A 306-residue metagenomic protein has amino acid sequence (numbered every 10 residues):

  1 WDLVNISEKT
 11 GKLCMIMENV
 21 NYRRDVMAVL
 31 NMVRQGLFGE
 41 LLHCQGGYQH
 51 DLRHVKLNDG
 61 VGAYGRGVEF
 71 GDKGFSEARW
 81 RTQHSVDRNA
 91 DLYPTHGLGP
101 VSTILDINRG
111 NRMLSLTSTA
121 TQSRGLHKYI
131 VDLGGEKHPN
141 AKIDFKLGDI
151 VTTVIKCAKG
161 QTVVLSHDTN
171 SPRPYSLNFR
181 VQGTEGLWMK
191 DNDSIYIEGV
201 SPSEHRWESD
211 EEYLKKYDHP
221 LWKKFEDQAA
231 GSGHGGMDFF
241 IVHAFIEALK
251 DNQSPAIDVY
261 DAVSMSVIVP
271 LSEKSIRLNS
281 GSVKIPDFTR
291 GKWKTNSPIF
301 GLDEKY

Functional and structural regions predicted by a protein language model:
L3, V29, L271-S272: Aromatic/hydrophobic pocket-lining residues that form π-stacking "cages" and hydrophobic walls in ligand
V4, T10-G11, Y48, M237 (+1 more regions): Ligand-binding pocket scaffold of soluble enzyme catalytic domains
E8-M15, V20-D144, N279: Predominantly a Rossmann-like dinucleotide-binding segment in NAD(P)-dependent oxidoreductases
L52-H54, S171-P174: Short glycine/serine/proline-enriched coil/turn segments at secondary-structure junctions
S102, P172-Y306: C-terminal helical cap and adjacent loop that interface with cofactors, partners, or active-site loops
K142-I155: Short N-terminal edge-element motif at the start of the domain
T153-K159, G183: Active-site beta-strand termini and strand-to-loop segments that position acidic
